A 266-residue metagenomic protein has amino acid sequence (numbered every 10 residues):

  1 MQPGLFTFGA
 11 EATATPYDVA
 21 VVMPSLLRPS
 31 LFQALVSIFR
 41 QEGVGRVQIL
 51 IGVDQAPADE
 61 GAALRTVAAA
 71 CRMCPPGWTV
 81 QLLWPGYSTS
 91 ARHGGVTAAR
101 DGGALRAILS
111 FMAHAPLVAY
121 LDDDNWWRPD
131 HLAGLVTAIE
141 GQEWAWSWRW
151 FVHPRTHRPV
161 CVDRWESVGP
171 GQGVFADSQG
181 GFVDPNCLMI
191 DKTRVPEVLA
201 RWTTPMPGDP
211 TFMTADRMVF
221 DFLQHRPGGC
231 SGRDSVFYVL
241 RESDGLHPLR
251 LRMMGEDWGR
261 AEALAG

Functional and structural regions predicted by a protein language model:
M1-L5, T193, E197-G266: C-terminal catalytic/acceptor-binding lobe
M1-R40: N-proximal low-complexity "stem/linker" segments adjacent to membrane-targeting elements
V53-A56: Acidic ATP/Mg2+-coordinating residue in the GHKL
E60-A113: Active-site-proximal specificity loops/subdomain of glycosyltransferases
A115, E140-W144, R226: Short, high-confidence coil segments that cap the C-terminus of an alpha-helix and link into the following beta-strand
V118: Short aromatic/hydrophobic "clamp" motif used to bind/position activated sugar donors
D122-W126: The conserved acidic donor/metal-binding loop of glycosyltransferases
A133-P205: Conserved catalytic core of nucleotide-sugar-dependent glycosyltransferases
